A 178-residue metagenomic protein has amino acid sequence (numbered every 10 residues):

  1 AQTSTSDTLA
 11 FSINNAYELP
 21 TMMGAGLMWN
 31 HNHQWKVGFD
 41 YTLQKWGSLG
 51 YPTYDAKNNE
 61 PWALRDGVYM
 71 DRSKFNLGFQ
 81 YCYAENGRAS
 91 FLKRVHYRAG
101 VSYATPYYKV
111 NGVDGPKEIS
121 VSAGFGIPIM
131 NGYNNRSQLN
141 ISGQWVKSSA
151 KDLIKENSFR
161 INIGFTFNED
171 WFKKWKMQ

Functional and structural regions predicted by a protein language model:
A1-Q178: Outer-membrane beta-barrel porins/channels
